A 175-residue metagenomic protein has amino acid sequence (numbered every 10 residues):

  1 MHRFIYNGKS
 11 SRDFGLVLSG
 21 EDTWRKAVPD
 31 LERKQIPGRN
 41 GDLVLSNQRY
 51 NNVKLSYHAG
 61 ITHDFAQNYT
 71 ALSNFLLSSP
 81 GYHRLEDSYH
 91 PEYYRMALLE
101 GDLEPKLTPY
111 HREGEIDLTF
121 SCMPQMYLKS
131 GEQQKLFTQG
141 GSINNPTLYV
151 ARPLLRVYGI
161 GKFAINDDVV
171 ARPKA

Functional and structural regions predicted by a protein language model:
M1-S56, Y93-L107: Solvent-exposed edge beta-strands and adjacent loop segments that serve as assembly or binding interfaces
H2-N7, H83-L85, K162-I165: Short polybasic amphipathic segments
I5, G60-D102: Short, acidic/charged, Gly/Pro-enriched secondary-structure junctions
Y6, S121-M123, L136: Mixed-charge, glycine-accented linear interaction segment located at domain edges/termini
N7-K9, Y89-P91, D167-V169: Residue-level detection of beta-strand-connecting loop/turn positions
D42-H63, R112-M126: Oligomerization/assembly interface segments of phage tail-like spikes and tubes
R84-M126: Short beta-strand and beta-hairpin "edge-sheet" elements
L128-A175: Intrinsically disordered, low-complexity segments enriched in serine, threonine, and glycine
